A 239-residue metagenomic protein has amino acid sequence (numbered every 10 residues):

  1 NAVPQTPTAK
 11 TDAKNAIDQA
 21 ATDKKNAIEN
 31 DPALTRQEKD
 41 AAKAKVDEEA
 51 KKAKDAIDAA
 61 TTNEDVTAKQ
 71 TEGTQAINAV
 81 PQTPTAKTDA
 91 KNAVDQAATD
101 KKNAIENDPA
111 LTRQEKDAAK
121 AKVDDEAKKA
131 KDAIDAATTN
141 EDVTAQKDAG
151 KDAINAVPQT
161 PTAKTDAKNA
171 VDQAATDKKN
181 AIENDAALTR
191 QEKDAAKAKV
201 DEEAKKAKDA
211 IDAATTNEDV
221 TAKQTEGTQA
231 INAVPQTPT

Functional and structural regions predicted by a protein language model:
N1-T239: Thr-biased low-complexity repeat/linker tracts and other Thr-enriched repetitive architectures
